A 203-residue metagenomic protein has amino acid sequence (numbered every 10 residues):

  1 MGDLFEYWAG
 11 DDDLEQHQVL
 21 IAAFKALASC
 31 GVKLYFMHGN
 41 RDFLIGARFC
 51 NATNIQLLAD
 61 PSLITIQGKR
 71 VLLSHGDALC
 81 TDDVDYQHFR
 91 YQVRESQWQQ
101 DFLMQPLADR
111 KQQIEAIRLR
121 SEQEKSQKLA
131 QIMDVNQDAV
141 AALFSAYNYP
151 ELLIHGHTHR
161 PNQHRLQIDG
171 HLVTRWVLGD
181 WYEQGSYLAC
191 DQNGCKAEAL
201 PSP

Functional and structural regions predicted by a protein language model:
M1-I66: Core catalytic region of metal-dependent phosphoesterases/phosphodiesterases, especially metallo-beta-lactamase-like
L4-L27, Q123-L153: N-terminal short leaders/motifs
W8, W98, L178-W181: Tryptophan-centered motif/residue detector
Q18, A47-A59, Q87-Q99, R160-N162: A short, terminal or domain-edge coil/loop segment
L27-V32, T65-K69, D101-A108, S186: Short C-terminal domain-edge/linker segments immediately following a structured domain
Q56-A59, R70-L72, D77, D83-F89 (+1 more regions): Conserved beta-sheet core of the metallophosphoesterase superfamily
S74-D138: Active-site-proximal loop/helix segment associated with metal-binding centers of metalloenzymes
